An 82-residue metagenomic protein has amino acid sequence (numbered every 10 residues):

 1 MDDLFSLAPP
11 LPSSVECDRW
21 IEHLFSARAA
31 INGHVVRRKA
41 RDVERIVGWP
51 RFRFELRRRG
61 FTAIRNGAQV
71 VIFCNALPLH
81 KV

Functional and structural regions predicted by a protein language model:
M1-V35: An N-terminal amphipathic alpha-helical segment
A8, A27-A30, A40, A63 (+2 more regions): A sequence-composition feature that detects small, non-aromatic residues
S13-F25, W49, C74-V82: A signal for specific C-terminal beta-sheet/loop modules enriched in small/flexible residues with GP/PG/PP motifs
A27-F61: Short, contiguous, helix-prone interaction/anchoring segments in small proteins
P50-V82: Short, compact, well-ordered microdomains
